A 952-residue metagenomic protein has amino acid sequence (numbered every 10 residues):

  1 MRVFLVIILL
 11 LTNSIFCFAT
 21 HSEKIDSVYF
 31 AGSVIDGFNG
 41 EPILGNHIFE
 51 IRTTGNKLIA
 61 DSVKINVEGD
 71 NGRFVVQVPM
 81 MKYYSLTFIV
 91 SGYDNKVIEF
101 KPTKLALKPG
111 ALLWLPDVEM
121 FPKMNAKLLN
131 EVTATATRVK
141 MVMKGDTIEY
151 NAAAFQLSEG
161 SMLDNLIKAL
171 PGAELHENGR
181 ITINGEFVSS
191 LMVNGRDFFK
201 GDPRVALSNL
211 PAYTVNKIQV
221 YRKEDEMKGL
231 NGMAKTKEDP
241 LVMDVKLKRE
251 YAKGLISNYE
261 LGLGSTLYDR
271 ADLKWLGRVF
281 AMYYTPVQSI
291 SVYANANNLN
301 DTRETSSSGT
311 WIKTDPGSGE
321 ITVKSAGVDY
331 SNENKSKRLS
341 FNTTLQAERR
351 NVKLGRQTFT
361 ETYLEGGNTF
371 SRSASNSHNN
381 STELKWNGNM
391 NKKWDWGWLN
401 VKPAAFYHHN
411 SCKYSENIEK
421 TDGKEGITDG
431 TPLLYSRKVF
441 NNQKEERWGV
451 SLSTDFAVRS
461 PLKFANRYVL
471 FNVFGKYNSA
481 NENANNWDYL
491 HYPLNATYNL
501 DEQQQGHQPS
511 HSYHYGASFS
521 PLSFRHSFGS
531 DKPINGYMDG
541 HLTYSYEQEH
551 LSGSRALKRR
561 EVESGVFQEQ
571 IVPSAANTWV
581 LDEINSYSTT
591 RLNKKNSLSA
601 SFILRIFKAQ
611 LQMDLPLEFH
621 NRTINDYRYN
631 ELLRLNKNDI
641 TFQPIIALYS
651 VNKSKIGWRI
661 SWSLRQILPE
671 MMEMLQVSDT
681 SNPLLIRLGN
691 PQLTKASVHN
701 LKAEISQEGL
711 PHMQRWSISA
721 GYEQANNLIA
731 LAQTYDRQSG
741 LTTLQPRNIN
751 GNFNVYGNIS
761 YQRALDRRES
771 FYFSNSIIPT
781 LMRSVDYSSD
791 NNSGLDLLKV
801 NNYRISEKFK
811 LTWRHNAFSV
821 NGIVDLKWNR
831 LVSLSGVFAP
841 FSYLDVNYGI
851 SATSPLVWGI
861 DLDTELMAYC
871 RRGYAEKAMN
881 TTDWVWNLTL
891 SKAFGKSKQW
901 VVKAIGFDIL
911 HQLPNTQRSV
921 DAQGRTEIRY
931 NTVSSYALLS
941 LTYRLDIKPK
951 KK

Functional and structural regions predicted by a protein language model:
I25-S27, S33-L44, R138: Structural motif
F49-T53, I89-S91, K108-Q156, H176-N178 (+4 more regions): Short, acidic, small-residue-rich periplasmic hinge/interaction motif at the N-terminus of Gram-negative outer-membrane
T54-I59, M81-L105: A short, solvent-exposed loop/turn motif at the edges and junctions of modular extracellular/periplasmic domains
T54-R73: Short, acidic Ser/Thr/Gly-rich low-complexity loop/linker segments typical of extracellular and cell-surface proteins
L58, G201-R204, E224-L273, V287-K952: Primarily recognizes Gram-negative and organellar outer-membrane beta-barrels
V75, D197-D225, W275-L276, P286 (+1 more regions): Short acidic/polar hinge/loop motifs at secondary-structure boundaries that mediate gating or recognition
V75-Y83, S158: Short Pro-Gly-centered beta-turn/loop motif in secreted/extracellular proteins
K144-I181, R196-L207, Q219-N231, N258: Periplasmic N-terminal accessory/gating domains of Gram-negative outer-membrane beta-barrel systems
